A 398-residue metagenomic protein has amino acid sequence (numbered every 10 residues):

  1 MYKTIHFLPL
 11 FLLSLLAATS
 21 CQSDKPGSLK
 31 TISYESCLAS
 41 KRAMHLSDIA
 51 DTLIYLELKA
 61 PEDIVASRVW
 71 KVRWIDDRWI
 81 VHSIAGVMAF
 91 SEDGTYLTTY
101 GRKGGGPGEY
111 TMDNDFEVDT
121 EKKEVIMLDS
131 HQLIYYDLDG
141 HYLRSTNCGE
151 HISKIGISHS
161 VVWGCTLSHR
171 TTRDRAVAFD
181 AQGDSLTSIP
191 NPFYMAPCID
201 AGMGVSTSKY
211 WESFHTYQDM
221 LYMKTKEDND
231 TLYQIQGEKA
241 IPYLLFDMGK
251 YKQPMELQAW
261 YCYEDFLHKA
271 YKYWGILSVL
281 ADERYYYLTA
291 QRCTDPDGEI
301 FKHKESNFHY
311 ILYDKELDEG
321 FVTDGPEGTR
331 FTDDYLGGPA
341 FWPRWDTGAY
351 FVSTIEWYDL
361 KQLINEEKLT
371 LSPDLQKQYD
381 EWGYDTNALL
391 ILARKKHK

Functional and structural regions predicted by a protein language model:
A17-S20: C-terminal motif of bacterial Sec signal peptides marking the signal peptidase cleavage site
D24-L58: Blade/loop signatures of beta-propeller domains
T52-A85: Beta-strand-rich domains and repeat architectures in extracellular enzymes and scaffolds, especially beta-propellers
K59-I64, R68, T95-K122, S130: Blade-loop segments of beta-propeller domains
E62, G101-E109, N147-S153, P192-A196 (+2 more regions): Short coil/turn segments at the loop-to-beta-strand junctions that recur within blades of beta-propeller repeat folds
S67-K71, T111-F116, E150-H159, K209-E212 (+2 more regions): Repeated scaffold domains used in trafficking and secretory/extracellular systems, primarily beta-propellers
D129-D174, L186-M203: Asp-box/WD-like beta-propeller blade repeats and closely related beta-sheet repeat scaffolds
Y243-H268, K315-T347: Conserved blade-ending motifs and adjacent loop-strand segments that build the rim/top face of beta-propeller domains
